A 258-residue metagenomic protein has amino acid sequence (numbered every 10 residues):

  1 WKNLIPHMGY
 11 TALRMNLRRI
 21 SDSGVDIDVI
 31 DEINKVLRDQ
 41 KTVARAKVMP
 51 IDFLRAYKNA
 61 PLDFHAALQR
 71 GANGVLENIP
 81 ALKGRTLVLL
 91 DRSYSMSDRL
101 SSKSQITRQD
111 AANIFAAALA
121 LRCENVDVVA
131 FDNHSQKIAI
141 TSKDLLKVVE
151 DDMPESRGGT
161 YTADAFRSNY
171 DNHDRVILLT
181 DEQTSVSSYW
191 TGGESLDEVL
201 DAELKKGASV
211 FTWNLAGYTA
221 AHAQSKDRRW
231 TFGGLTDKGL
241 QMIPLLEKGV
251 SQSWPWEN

Functional and structural regions predicted by a protein language model:
W1-Q109, L121-N258: Long lumenal/extracellular ectodomains of secretory and single-pass membrane proteins
